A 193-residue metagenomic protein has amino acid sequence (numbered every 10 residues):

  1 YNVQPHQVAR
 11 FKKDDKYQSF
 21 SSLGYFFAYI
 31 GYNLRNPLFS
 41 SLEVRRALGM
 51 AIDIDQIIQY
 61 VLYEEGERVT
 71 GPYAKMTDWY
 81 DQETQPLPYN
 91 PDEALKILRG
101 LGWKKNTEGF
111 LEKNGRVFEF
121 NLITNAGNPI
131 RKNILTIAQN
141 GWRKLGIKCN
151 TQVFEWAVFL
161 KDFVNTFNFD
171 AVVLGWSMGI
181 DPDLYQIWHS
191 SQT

Functional and structural regions predicted by a protein language model:
Y1-N36, A47, D55, Q59 (+1 more regions): Extracellular/periplasmic solute-recognition and catalytic clefts
N2, K104-M178: Ligand/substrate-recognition segments at binding pockets and active sites
Q7, F27, Y80, P129-R131 (+2 more regions): Flexible loop/turn segments at secondary-structure boundaries
K12-D15, L34-N36, I52-Q56, V61-E65 (+7 more regions): Sec/Tat-exported extracytoplasmic proteins
D14, S22-E43, I52, R68 (+3 more regions): Short, solvent-exposed loop/turn segments at the edges of secondary structure
Q18, L23, G71, V158-T193: Acidic-aromatic pocket-rim loops
S19-F20, S40-N140: Append "and occasionally in soluble cytosolic enzymes with long acidic Gly/Pro-rich linkers
E43, I58, W79, K96 (+3 more regions): Extracytoplasmic/peripheral linker and loop segments enriched in polar/acidic and small residues with frequent Thr/Pro
